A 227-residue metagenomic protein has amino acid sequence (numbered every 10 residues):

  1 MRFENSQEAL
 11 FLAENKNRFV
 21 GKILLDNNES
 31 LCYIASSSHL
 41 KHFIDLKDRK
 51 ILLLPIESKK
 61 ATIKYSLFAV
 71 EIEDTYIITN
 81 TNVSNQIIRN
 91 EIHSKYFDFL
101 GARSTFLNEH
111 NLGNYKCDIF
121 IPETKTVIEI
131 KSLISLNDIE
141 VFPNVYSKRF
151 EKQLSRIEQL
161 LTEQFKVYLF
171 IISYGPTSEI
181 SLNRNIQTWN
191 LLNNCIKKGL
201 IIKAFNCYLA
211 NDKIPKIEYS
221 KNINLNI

Functional and structural regions predicted by a protein language model:
R2-E14: Structural detector for short beta-strands of small beta-barrel domains
E14-K16, P55-K60: Short, charged beta-turn/beta-strand-edge "cap" motif at the junction between a beta-strand and an adjacent loop
N17-K22: Short aromatic-glycine-enriched beta-strand elements
S37-L52: Short nucleic-acid-contacting surface segments enriched for D/E, G, S/T with interspersed K/R
S58-T79, I217: OB-fold/S1-family single-stranded nucleic acid-binding modules
I72, Y76-N82, D98-I134, K152-R156 (+1 more regions): Active-site metal-binding core of divalent-cation-utilizing nuclease and nuclease-like domains
I130-I134, D138-K148, E158-T188, N206: Nucleic-acid nuclease catalytic cores
Y174-I227: Domain-level recognition of nuclease-like catalytic cores that cleave nucleotide substrates
